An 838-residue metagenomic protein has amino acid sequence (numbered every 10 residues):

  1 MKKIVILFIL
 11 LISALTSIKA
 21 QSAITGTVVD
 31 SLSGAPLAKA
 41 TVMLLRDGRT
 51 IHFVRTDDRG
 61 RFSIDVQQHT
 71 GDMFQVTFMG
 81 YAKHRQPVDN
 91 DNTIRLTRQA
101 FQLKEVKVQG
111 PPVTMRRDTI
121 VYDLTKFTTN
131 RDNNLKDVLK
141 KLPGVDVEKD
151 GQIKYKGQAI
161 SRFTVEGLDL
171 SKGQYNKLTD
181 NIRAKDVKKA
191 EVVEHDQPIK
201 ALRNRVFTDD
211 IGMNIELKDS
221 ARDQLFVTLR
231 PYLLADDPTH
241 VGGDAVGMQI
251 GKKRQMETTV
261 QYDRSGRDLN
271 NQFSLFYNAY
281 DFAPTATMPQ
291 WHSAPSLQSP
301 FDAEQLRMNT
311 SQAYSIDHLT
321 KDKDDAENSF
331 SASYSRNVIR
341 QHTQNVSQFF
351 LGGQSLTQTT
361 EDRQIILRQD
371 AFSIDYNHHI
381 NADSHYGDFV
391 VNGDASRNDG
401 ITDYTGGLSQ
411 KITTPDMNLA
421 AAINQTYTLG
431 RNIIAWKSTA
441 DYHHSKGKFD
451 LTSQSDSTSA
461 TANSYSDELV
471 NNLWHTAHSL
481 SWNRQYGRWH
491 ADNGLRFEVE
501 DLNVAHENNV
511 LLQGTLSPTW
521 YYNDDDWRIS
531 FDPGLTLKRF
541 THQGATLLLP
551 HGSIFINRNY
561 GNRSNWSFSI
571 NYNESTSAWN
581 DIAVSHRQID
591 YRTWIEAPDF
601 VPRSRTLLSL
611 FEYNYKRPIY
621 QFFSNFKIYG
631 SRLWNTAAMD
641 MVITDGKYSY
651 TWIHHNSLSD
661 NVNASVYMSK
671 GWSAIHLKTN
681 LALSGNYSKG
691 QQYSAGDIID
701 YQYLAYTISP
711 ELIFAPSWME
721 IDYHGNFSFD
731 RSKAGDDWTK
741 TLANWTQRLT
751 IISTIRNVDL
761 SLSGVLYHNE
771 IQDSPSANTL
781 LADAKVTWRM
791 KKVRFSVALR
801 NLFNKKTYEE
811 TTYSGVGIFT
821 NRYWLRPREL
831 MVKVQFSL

Functional and structural regions predicted by a protein language model:
A20-Q21, S31, R59-R61, A82-N92 (+13 more regions): Membrane-proximal, glycine/serine-rich, low-complexity loop/turn segments characteristic of large bacterial
T27-L37: Structural motif
L44-R49, M73-P87: A short, solvent-exposed loop/turn motif at the edges and junctions of modular extracellular/periplasmic domains
R49-R61: Short, acidic Ser/Thr/Gly-rich low-complexity loop/linker segments typical of extracellular and cell-surface proteins
R203-R205, L269-L275, R340-T357, V391 (+13 more regions): Outer-membrane beta-barrel translocator domains and adjoining extracellular loop/strand segments of Gram-negative
A235-T239, D302-T310, D362-D370, K411-M417 (+10 more regions): Short sequence motifs at beta-strands and strand-loop junctions characteristic of Gram-negative outer-membrane
S311, L319-N337, I365-Q543, P550-G552 (+4 more regions): Face-selective signature of the C-terminal outer-membrane beta-barrel domain
A705-F729, G735-L838: Conserved C-terminal beta-signal and adjacent last beta-strands/turns of outer-membrane beta-barrel proteins
